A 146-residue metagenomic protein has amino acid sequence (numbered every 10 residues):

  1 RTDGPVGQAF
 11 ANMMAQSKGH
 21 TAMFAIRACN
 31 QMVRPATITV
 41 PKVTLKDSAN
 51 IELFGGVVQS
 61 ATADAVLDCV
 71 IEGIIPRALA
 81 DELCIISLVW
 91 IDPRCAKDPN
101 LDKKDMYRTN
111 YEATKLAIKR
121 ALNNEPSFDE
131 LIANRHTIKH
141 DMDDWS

Functional and structural regions predicted by a protein language model:
R1-S146: Accessory interaction regions appended to the cores of large information-processing enzymes
